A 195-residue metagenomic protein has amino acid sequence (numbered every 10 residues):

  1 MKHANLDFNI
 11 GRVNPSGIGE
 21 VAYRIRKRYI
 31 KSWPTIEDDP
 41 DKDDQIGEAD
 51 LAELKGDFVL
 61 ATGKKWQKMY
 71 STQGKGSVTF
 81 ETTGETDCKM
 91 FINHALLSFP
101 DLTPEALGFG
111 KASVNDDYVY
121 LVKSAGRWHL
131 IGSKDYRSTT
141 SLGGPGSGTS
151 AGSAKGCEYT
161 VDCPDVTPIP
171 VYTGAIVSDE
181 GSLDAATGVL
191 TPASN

Functional and structural regions predicted by a protein language model:
M1-H3, S194-N195: Classical N-terminal secretory signal peptides
H3-I92, R137-A151: Solvent-exposed edge beta-strands and adjacent loop segments that serve as assembly or binding interfaces
L6, L51-L54, L60, L96-L97 (+7 more regions): Generic detector of leucine side chains in alpha-helical contexts
D7-R24, K31, S71, A95-L121 (+2 more regions): Non-transmembrane, interaction-prone segments in cytosolic or luminal domains
Y70-T139: Structured, beta-strand-rich domain cores that present glycine/charged loop surfaces used to bind extended ligands
Y136-N195: Mixed-charge, glycine-accented linear interaction segment located at domain edges/termini
